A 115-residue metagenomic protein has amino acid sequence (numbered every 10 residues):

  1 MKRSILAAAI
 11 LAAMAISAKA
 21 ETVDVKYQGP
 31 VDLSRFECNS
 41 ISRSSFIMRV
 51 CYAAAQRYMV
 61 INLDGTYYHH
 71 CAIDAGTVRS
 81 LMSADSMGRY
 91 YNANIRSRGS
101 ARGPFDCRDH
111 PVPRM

Functional and structural regions predicted by a protein language model:
S4, E21-T22: Predominantly extracellular/luminal regions of secreted and cell-surface proteins, especially disulfide-bonded
S4-M14: Sec-dependent N-terminal signal peptides
I16-A20: Sec/Tat signal peptide C-region and signal peptidase I cleavage site
T22-M115: Acidic/histidine-enriched, beta-strand-rich ligand/metal-binding domains
